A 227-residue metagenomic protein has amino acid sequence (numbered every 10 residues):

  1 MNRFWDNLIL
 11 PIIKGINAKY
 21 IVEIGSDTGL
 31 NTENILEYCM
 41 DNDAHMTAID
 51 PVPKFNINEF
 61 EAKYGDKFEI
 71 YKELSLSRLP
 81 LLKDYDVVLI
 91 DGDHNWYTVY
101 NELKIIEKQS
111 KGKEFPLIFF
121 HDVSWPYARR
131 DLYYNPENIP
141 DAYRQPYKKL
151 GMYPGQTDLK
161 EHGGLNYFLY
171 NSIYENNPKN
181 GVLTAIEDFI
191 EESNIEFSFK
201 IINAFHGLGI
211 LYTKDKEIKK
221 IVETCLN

Functional and structural regions predicted by a protein language model:
M1-L89, D93-N227: A short alpha-helical cap/connector motif
